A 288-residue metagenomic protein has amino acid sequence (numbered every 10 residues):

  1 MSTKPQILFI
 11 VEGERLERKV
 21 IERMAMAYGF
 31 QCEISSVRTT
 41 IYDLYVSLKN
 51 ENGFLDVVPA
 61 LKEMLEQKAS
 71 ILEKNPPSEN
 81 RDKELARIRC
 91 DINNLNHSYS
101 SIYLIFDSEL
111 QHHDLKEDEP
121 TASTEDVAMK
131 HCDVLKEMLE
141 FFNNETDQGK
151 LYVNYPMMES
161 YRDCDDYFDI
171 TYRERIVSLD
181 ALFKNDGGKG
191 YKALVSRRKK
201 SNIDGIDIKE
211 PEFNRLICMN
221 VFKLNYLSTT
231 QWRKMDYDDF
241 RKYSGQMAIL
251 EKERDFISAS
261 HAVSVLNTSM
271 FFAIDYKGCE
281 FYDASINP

Functional and structural regions predicted by a protein language model:
S2-P5, K19-S36, E51-P288: C-terminal accessory helical subdomains adjacent to catalytic cores in phosphodiester- and nucleotide-handling enzymes
Q6-R18: N-terminal beta1-alpha1 ligand-phosphate binding loop
R38-Y45: Conserved helicase motor
